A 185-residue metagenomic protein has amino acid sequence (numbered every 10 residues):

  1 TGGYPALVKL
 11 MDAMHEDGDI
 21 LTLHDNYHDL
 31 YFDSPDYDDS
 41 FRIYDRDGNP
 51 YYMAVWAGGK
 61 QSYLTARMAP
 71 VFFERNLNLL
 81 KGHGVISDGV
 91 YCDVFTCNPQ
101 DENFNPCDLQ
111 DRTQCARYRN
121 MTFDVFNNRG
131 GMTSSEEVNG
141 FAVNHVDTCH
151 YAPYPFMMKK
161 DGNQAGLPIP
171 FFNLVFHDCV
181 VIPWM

Functional and structural regions predicted by a protein language model:
T1-M185: Aromatic- and carboxylate-enriched substrate-binding clefts and catalytic-loop regions of carbohydrate-active enzymes
